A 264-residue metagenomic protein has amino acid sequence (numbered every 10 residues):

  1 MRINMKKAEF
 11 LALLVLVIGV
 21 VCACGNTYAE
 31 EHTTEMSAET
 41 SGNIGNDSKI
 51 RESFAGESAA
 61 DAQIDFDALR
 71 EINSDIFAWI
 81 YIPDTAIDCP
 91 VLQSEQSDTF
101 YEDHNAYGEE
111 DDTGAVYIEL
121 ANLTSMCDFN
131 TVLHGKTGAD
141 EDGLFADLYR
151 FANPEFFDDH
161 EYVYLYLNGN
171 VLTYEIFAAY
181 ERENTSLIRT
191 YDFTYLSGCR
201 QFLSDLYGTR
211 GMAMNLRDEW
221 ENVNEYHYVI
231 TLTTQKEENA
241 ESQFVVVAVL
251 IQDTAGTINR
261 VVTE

Functional and structural regions predicted by a protein language model:
M1-R2, I80: Accessible peptide chain termini
R2-L11: Bacterial N-terminal signal peptides that target proteins for export
L11-V17: Sec-dependent N-terminal signal peptides
V17-I18, Y228: Residue-level signal for mature regions of secreted extracellular proteins and peptides
V20-A23: C-terminal motif of bacterial Sec signal peptides marking the signal peptidase cleavage site
G25-E264: Solvent-exposed, non-transmembrane regions of membrane-associated and secreted proteins
